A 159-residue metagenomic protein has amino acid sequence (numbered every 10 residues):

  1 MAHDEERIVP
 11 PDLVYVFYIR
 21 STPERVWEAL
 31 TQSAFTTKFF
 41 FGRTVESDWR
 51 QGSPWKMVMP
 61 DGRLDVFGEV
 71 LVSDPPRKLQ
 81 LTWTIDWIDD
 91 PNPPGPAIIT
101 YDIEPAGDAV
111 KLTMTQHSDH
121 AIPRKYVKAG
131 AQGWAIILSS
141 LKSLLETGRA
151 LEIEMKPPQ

Functional and structural regions predicted by a protein language model:
M1-E46: Hydrophobic ligand-binding cavity/cleft-lining segments
R7-V9, P60-L64, P91-G95, G133: A generic structural micro-feature
V14-Y15, A34-F67, K78, I153-Q159: Short beta-edge strand/loop motif at the mouth of beta-sheet-based domains
F17, F67-V72, A97-E104: Hydrophobic/aromatic beta-strand elements that line small-molecule binding cavities or substrate pockets in beta-rich
P23-R25, L71-K78, D102-K111: A short, structured loop/turn motif at beta-sheet edges
V26-W27, T36, W55, V70 (+4 more regions): Hydrophobic pocket/interface hotspot
I88-A135: Beta-strand/loop substructures that line and gate deep hydrophobic ligand-binding cavities in soluble
S118-Q159: A conserved amphipathic terminal alpha-helix motif
